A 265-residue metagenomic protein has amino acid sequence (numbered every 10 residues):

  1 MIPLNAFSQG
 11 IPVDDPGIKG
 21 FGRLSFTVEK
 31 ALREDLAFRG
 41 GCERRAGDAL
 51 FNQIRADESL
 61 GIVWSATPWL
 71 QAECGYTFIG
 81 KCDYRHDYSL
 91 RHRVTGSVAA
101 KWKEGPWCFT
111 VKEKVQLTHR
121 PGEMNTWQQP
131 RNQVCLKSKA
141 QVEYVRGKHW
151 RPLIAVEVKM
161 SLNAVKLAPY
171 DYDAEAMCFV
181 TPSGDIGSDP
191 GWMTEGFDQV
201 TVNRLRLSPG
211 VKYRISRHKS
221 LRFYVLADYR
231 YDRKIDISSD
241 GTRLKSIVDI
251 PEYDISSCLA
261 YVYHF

Functional and structural regions predicted by a protein language model:
M1-V13, F265: Cleavable N-terminal export/targeting peptides
Q9-P16, D35-L50, Q71-Y84, K112-P121 (+2 more regions): Transmembrane beta-strand segments that form the barrel wall of outer-membrane beta-barrel proteins
I11-P16, G47-F51, D83-S89, N125-R131 (+2 more regions): Outer-membrane beta-barrel domain signature
I18-G22, I54-A56, L90-V94, Q128-L136 (+2 more regions): Residues that define the transmembrane beta-barrel architecture of outer-membrane proteins
L32-G40, W69-C74, G105-F109, H149-P152 (+1 more regions): Repeated loop/turn-to-beta-strand initiation elements of outer-membrane beta-barrel proteins
N52-C108: Hydrophobic/aromatic-rich structural module bridging two neighboring secondary-structure elements via a short loop
V98, D249-F265: Outer-membrane beta-barrel "beta-signal"
K114-R243, I247-V248, V262-F265: Outer-membrane beta-barrel transmembrane domain signature
